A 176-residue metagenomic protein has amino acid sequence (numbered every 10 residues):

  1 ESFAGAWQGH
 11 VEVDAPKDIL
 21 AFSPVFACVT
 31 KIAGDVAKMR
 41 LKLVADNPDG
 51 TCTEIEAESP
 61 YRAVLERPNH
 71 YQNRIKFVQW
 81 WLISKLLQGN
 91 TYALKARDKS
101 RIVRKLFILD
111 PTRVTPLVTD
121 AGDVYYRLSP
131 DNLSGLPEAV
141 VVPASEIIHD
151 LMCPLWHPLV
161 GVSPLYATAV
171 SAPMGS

Functional and structural regions predicted by a protein language model:
E1-S176: Structured, contiguous alpha/beta core segments that scaffold functional sites
